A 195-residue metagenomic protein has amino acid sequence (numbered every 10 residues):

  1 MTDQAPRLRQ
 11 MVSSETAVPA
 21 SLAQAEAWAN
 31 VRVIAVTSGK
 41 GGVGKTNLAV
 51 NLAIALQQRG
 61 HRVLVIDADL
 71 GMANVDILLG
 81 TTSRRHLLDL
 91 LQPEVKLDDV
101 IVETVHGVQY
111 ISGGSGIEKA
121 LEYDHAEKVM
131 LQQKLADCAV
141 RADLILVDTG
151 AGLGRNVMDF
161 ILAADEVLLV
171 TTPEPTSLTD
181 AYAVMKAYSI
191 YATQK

Functional and structural regions predicted by a protein language model:
M1-K40: Extreme N-terminal, non-catalytic leader segments that precede Walker-type/kinase nucleotide-binding cores
E15-P19, L91-E94, E127-V129, V147-A151: Short gly/ser/thr-rich secondary-structure transition/capping motifs
E26-D69: Walker A/P-loop phosphate-binding motif and the immediately C-terminal alpha-helix
S38, D67, S112-S115, T149 (+1 more regions): Flexible glycine-/small-residue-rich
I54, A136, M158-D159: Alpha-helical segments flanking ligand/cofactor-binding loops in enzyme cores
V65-V140: P-loop/Walker-type NTP enzyme "switch/lid" segment
L144, T149-K195: Conserved catalytic-core segment of NTP-binding enzymes
